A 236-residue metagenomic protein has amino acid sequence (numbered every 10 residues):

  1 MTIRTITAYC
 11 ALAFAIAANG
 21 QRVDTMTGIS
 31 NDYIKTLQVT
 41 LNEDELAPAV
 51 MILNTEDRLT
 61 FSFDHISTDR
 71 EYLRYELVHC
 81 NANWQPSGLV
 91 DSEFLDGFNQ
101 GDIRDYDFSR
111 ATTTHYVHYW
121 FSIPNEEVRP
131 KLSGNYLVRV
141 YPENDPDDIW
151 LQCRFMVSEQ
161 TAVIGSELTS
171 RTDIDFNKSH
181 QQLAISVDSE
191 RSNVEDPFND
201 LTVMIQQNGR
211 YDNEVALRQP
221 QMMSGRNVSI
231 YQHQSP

Functional and structural regions predicted by a protein language model:
M1-V23: Bacterial Sec-dependent N-terminal signal peptides
D24-M26, V157-H180: Low-complexity, Pro/Ser/Thr- and charge-rich linker/hinge segments at domain boundaries
D32-H79, D175-S189: Contiguous beta-strand segments within globular domains
D69-G97, E195-R218: Extended low-complexity, serine/threonine- and proline-enriched intrinsically disordered segments
Y75-L77, G134-Y141, S235-P236: Short, aromatic- and glycine-rich surface loops/edge beta-strands on solvent-exposed regions
A82-W84, E127-V128, P142-W150, R210-Y211: Short acidic/polar inter-strand loop motif in beta-rich domains
D102-D105, R110-P124, M223-P236: Aromatic sugar-binding surface patches on proteins that engage polysaccharides or sugar-phosphate polymers
T113-E143: Ligand-binding face of N-terminal immunoglobulin V-set domains in extracellular IgSF glycoproteins
